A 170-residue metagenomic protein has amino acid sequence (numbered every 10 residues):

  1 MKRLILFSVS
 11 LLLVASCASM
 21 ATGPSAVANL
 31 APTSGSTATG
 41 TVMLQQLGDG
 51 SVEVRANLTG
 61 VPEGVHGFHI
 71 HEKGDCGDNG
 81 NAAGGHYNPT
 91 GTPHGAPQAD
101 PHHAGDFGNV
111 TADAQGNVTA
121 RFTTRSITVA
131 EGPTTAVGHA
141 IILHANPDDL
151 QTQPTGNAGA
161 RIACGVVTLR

Functional and structural regions predicted by a protein language model:
M1-A15: Sec-dependent bacterial lipoprotein signal peptides
L13, C17-V65, I70-R170: N-terminal leader/targeting pre-sequences
